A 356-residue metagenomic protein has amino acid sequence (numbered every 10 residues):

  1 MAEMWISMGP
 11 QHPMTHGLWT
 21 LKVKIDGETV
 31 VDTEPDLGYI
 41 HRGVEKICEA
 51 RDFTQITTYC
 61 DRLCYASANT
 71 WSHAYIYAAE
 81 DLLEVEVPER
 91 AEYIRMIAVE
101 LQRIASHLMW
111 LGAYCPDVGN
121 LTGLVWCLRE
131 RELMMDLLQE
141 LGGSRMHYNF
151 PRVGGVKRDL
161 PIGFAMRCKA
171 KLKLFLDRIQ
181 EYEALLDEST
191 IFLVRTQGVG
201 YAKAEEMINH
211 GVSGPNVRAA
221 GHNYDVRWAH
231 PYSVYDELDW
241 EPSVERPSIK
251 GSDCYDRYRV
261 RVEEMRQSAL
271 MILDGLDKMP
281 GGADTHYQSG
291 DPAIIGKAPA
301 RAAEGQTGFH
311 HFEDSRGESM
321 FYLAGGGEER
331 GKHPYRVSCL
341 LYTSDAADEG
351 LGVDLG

Functional and structural regions predicted by a protein language model:
M1-W5, R90, I97-G112, K250 (+4 more regions): Intrinsically disordered terminal and processing segments
A2-D26, L37-I40, V226, Y232-Y235 (+1 more regions): Structured beta-strand/loop patches that form or line metal/cofactor-binding pockets in enzymes
T29-S72: N-terminal cap/recognition module
C64, N69-A184: Internal, well-ordered alpha/beta segment that forms a basic, Gly-enriched binding/recognition surface
G123, C127, L137-P299: Intrinsically disordered, low-complexity regulatory segments
Y342-E349: Conserved small/polar residues in nucleotide/adenosyl-binding loops
V353-L355: Hydrophobic alpha-helical segments, chiefly the membrane-spanning helices and signal/signal-anchor peptides
